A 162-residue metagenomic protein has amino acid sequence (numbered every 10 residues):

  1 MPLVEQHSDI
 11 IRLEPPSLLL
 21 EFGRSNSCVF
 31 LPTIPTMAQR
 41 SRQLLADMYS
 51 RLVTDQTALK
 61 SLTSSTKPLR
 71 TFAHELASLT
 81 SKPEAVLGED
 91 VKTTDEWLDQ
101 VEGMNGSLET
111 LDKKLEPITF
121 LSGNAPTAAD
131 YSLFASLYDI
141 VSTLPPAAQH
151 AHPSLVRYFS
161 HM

Functional and structural regions predicted by a protein language model:
M1-A125, A135-A147: GST-like domain detector, emphasizing the conserved glutathione-binding G-site in the N-terminal thioredoxin-like
D130: Short, conserved phosphate/pyrophosphate- and ester-handling motifs at nucleotide-, phospho-/glycolipid
P145-V156: Long amphipathic alpha-helical assembly cores
F159-M162: N-terminal DNA-binding recognition helix of tyrosine site-specific recombinases/integrases
